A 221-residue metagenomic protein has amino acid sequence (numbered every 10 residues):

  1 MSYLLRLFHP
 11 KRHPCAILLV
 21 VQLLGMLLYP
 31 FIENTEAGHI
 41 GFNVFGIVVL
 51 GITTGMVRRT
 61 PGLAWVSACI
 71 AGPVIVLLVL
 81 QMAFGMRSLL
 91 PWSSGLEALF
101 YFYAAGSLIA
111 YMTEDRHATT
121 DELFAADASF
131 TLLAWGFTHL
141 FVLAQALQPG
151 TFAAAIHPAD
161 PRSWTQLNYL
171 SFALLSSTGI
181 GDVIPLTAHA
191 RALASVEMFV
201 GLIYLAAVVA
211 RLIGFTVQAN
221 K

Functional and structural regions predicted by a protein language model:
M1-L18, R59-G62: N-terminal membrane topogenic signal
K11-M26, A68-P73: Alpha-helical transmembrane segments
M26-I40, T53-P61, A83-F84: Short, hydrophobic transmembrane alpha-helix segments
F31-G46, A68, L90-F102, T165-N168: Structural signature of hydrophobic alpha-helical transmembrane segments
I32-T35, G136-Y169: Outer-pore turret/helix-boundary of cation channels
P61-P73, L90-A98, A118-S129: Cytoplasmic-side transmembrane-helix entry/capping segments in multi-pass membrane proteins
Y103-G150: Pore-domain transmembrane helices of cation channels
P161-N220: Pore domain of cation channels
